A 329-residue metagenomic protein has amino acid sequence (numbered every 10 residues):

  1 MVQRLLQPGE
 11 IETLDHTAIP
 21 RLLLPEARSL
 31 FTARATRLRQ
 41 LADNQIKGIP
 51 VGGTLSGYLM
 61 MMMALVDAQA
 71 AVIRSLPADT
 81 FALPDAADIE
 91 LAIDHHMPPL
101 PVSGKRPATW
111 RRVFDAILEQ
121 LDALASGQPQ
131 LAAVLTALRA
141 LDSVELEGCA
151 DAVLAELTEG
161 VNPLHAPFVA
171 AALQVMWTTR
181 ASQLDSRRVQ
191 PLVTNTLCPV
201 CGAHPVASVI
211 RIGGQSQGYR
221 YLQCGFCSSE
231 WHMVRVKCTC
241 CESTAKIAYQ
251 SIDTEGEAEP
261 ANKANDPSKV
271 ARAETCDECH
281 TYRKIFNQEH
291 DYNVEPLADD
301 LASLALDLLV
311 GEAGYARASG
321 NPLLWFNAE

Functional and structural regions predicted by a protein language model:
M1-F81, A86, E278-Y282, F286-E329: Charged, low-complexity interaction segments
A18, P25-D185: N-terminal alpha-helical interaction blocks
F114-A123, V134-L138, D142, V153 (+10 more regions): Aromatic-residue detector
A181-G311: Cys/His-clustered metal-coordination modules, chiefly Zn-binding fingers
